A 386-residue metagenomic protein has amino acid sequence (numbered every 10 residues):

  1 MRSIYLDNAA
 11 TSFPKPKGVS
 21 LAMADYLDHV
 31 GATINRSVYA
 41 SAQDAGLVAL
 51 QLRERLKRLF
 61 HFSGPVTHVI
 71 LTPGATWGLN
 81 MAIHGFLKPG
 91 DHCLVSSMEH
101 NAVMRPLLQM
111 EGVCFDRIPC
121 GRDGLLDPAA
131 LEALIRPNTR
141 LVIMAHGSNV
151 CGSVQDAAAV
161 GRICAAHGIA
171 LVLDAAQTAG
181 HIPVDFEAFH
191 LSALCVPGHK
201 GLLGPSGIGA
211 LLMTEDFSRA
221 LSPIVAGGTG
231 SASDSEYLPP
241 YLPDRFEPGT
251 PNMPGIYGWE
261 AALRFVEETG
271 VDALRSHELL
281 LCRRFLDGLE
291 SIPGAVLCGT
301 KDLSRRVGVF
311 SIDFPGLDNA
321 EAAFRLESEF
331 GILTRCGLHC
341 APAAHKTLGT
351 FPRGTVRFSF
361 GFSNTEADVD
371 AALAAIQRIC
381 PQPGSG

Functional and structural regions predicted by a protein language model:
M1-G386: Pyridoxal 5′-phosphate
